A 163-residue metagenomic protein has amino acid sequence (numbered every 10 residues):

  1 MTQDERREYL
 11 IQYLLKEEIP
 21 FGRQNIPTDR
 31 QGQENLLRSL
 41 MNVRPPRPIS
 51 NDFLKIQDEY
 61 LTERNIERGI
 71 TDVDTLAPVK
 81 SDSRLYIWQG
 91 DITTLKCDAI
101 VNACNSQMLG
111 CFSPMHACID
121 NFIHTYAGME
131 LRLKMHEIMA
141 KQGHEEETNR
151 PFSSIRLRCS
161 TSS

Functional and structural regions predicted by a protein language model:
M1-S163: Macrodomain-like recognition of ADP-ribose-binding/processing modules
